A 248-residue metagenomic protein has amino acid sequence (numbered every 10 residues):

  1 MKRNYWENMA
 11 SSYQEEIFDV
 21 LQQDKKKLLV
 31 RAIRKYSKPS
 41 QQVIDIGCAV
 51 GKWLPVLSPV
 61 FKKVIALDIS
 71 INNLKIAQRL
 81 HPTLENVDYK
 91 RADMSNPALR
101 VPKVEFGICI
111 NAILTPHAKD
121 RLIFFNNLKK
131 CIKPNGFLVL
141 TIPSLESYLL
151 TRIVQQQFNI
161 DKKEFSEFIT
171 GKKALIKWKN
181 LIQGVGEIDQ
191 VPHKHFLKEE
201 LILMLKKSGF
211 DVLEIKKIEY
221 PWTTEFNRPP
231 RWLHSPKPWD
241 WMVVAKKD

Functional and structural regions predicted by a protein language model:
M1-S37: Conserved class I S-adenosyl-L-methionine
S40-G47: Conserved class I S-adenosyl-L-methionine
V50-N96: Class I SAM-dependent methyltransferase SAM/SAH-binding core
I108: A conserved beta-strand element that flanks and buttresses the S-adenosyl-L-methionine
P116, V185-E200: Acceptor-substrate binding/catalytic loop of class I
L122-P134: A short glycine-rich, Lys/Arg-flanked "PGG" loop and its adjoining helix->strand segment in the class I
V139-I169: Conserved class I S-adenosyl-L-methionine
S208, N227-D248: Core SAM-dependent methyltransferase catalytic element
